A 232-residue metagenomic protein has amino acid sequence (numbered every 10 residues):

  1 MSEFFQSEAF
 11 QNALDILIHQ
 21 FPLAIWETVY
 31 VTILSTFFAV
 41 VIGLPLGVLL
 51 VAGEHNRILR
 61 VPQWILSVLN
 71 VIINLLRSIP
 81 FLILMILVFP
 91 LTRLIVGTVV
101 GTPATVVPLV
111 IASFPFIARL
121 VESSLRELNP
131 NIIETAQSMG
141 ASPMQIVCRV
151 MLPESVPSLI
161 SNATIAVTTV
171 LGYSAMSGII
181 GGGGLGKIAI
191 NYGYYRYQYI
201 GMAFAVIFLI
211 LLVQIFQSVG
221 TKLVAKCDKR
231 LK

Functional and structural regions predicted by a protein language model:
M1-S35, P62-S67: Periplasmic/extracellular loop-to-transmembrane helix junction in inner-membrane transport proteins
F21-A52, A163: Transmembrane alpha-helix signature in integral membrane proteins
L23, E27-V31, R77, F81-F116 (+1 more regions): Loop-to-helix entry region at the N-terminal start of transmembrane alpha-helices in multi-pass membrane transporters
L49-L87, L109, F114, L120-S123: Cytoplasmic-entry segments and transmembrane alpha-helices of multi-pass inner-membrane transporters
L49-N56, M202-K232: C-terminal transmembrane helix and the adjacent membrane-cytosol boundary/short C-terminal tail of inner/organellar
L125-S155, G182, Y195: Short helix-to-coil transition segments within interhelical loops that connect adjacent transmembrane helices
P143-M176: Transmembrane alpha-helices
Y173-A203, I207-F208, D228, K232: Glycine-rich helix-loop "coupling/hinge" segments at transmembrane-helix boundaries in multipass transporters
